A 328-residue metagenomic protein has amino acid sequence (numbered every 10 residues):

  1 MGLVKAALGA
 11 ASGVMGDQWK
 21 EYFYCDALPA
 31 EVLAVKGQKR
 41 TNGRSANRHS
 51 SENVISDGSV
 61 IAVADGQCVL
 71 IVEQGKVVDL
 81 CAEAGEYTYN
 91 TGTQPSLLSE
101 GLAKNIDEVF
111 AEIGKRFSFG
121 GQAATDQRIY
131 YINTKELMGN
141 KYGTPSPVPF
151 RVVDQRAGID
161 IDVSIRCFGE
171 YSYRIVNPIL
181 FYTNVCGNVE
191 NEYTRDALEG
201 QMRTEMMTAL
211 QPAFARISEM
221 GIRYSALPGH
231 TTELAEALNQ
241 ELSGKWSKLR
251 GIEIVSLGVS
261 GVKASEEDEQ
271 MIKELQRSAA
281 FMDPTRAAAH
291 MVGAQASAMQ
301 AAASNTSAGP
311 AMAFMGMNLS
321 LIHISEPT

Functional and structural regions predicted by a protein language model:
M1-S164, Y173-C186, E190-N191, R195: Interfacial loop/beta elements and low-complexity acidic/Ser/Thr-rich segments of macromolecular assembly/processing
L102, V185-E199, I217-G229: Short histidine-centered catalytic/ligand-binding loop motif
S118-S146, F150, R203-S260: Amphipathic, coiled-coil-like alpha-helical scaffolding segments used for oligomerization/assembly
D160, S164, F168, N191 (+4 more regions): Short, charged, low-complexity patches
S172-E190, M207-I217, E269-R277: Short acidic, glycine/tyrosine-flanked loop/strand segments centered on an H-E-D-like triad
G258-Q270: Short, charged, surface-exposed interaction patches
E267-S320: Long, charge-rich amphipathic alpha-helical coiled-coil "stalk/tentacle" segments that mediate oligomerization
I322-T328: Residue-level detector of conserved catalytic or cofactor/ligand-binding positions in enzyme active sites
